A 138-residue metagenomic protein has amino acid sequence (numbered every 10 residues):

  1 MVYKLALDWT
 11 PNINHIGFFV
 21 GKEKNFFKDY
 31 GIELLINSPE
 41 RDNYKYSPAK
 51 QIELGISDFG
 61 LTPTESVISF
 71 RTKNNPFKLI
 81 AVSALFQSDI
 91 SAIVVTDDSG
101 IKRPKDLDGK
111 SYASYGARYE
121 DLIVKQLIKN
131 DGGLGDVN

Functional and structural regions predicted by a protein language model:
V2-N138: Short, glycine-/small- and polar/acidic-enriched structural segments that line small-molecule recognition paths
